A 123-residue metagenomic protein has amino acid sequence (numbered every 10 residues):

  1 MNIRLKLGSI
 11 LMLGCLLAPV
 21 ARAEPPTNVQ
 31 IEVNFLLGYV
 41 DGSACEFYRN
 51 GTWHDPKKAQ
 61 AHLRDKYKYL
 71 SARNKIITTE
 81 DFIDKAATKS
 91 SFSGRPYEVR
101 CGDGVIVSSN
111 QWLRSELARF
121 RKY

Functional and structural regions predicted by a protein language model:
M1, L13-C15, F47: Generic hydrophobic alpha-helical segments
M1-S9: Bacterial N-terminal signal peptides that target proteins for export
R4, P19-A21: N-terminal twin-arginine translocation
G8-A18: Bacterial N-terminal signal peptides
A23-K66: N-terminal secretory signal peptides
G51-Y123: Compact alpha-helical subdomains of small soluble proteins
